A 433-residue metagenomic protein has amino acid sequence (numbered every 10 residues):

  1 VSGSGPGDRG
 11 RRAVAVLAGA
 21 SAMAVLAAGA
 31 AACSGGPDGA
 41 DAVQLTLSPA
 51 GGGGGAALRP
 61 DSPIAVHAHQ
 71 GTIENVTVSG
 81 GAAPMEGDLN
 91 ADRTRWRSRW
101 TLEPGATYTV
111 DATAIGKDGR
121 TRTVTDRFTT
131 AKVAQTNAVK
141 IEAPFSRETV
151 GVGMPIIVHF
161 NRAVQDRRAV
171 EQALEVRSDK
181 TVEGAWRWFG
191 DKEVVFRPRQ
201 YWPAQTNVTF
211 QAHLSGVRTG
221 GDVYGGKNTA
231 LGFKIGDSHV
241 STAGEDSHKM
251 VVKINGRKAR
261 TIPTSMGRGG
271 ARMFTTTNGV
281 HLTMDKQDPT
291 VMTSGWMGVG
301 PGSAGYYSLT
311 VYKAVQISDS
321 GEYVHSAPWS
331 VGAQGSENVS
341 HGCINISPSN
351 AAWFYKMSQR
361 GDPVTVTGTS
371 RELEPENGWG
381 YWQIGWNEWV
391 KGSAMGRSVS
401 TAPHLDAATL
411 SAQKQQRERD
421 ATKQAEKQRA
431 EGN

Functional and structural regions predicted by a protein language model:
S2-G5, R9-D237, T264, L405-L410: Acidic, low-complexity Ser/Thr/Gly/Pro-rich repeat segments typical of extracellular/periplasmic and surface-exposed
T46, A65-H67, T77, T109 (+7 more regions): Soluble periplasmic/extracytoplasmic beta-strand elements of cell-envelope proteins
A65, T109-D111, T125, I157 (+7 more regions): Extracytoplasmic/secreted envelope proteins and their assembly/folding machinery, especially bacterial periplasmic
A114-I115, L214-G216, G256, P289 (+1 more regions): Short, charged beta-turn/beta-strand-edge "cap" motif at the junction between a beta-strand and an adjacent loop
V152, T275-N278, S294-N433: Exported/periplasmic cell-wall-interacting domains
H159, A163, R167, P289 (+3 more regions): Structured segments of extracytoplasmic/periplasmic soluble domains in secreted or envelope-associated proteins
V194, T242-E245, N345-N350: Short, glycine/acidic-rich beta->alpha junctions
D222-G332: Gly/Pro-biased beta-strand-loop elements
